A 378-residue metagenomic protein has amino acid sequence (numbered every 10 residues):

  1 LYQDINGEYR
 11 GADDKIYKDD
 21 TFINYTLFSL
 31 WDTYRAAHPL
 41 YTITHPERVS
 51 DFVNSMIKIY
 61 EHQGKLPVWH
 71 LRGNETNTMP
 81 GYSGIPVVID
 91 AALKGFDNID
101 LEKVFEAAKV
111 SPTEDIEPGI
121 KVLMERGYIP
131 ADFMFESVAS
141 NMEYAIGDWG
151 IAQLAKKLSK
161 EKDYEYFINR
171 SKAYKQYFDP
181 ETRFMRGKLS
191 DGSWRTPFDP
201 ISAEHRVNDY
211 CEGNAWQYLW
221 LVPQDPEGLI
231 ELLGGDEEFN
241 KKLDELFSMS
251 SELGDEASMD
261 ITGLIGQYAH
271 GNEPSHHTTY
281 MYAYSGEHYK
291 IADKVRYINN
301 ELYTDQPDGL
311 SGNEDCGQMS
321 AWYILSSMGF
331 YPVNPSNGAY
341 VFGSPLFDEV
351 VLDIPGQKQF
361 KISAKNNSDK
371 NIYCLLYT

Functional and structural regions predicted by a protein language model:
L1-N24, K58, K65-V68, D97-E102 (+1 more regions): Acidic/polar, glycine-enriched structural segments that form the non-catalytic walls/loops of the carbohydrate-binding
G7-A12, R35-I43, E47-I57, W149-L154: Glycine-rich phosphate-binding loop of nucleotide-binding enzymes
G7-R10, D51-K58, L66-R72, F184-S190: Short, glycine/acidic-rich hinge or "gate" loops at secondary-structure transitions that mediate conformational
D20-R35, I43-T44, I85, G95-K361 (+1 more regions): Active-site core of glycosidic bond-cleaving carbohydrate-active enzymes
T26-L27, P46-K65, E161: A conserved hydrophobic secondary-structure block that centers on an alpha-helix together with its immediately flanking
N74-G84, E114: Short, conserved secondary-structure transition motifs
I362-S363, N371-C374: Basic, alpha-helical terminal appendages of large translation-related enzymes
Y377-T378: Conserved small/polar residues in nucleotide/adenosyl-binding loops
